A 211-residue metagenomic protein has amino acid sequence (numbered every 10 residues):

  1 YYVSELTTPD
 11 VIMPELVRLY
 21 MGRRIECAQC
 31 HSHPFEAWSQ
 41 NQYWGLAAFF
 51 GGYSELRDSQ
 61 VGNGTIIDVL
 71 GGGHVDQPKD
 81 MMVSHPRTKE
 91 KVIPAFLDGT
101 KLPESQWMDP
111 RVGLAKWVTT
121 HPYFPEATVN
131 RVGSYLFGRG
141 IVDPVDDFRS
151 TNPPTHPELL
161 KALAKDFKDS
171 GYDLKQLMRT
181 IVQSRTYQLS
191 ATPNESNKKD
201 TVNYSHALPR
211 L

Functional and structural regions predicted by a protein language model:
Y1-L211: Primarily short, surface-exposed interaction patches in extracytoplasmic proteins
